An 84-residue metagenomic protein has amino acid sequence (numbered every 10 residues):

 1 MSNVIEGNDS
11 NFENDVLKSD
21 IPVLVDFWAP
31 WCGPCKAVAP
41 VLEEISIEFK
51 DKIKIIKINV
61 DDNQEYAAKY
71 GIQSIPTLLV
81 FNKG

Functional and structural regions predicted by a protein language model:
V4-V23, Q64: A short beta-strand-turn-helix
N8, W28, K54-I56: Conserved Rossmann-like nucleotide-binding pocket used by diverse enzymes that bind dinucleotide cofactors
D20-I21, W28-W31, S74: Short pre-active-site segment immediately N-terminal to redox-active cysteine/selenocysteine motifs in thiol-based
D20-P22, A37-I58: Conserved helix-turn-beta segment immediately C-terminal to the redox Cys motif in thioredoxin-like folds
V23-L24, L42, E65-Y66, P76-G84: A short, hydrophobic beta-strand/beta-hairpin element that forms part of a small beta-sheet core
F27-V41: Conserved redox-active cysteine motifs that mediate thiol-disulfide chemistry, especially di-cysteine Cys-X(1-2)-Cys
I58-A68: Structural microenvironment flanking redox-active thiols in thiol-disulfide oxidoreductases
